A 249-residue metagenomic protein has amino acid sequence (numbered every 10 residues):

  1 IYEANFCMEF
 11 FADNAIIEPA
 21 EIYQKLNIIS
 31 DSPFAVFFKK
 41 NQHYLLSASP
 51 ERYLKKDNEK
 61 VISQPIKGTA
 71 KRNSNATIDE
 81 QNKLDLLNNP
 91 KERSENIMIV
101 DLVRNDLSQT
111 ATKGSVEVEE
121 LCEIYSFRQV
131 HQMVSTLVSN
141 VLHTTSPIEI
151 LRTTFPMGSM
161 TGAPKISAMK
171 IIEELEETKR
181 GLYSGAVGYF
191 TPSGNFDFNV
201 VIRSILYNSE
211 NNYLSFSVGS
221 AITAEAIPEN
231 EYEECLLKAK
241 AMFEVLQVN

Functional and structural regions predicted by a protein language model:
I1-N249: Extended alpha-helical targeting/anchoring segments, especially N-terminal organellar/secretory targeting helices
